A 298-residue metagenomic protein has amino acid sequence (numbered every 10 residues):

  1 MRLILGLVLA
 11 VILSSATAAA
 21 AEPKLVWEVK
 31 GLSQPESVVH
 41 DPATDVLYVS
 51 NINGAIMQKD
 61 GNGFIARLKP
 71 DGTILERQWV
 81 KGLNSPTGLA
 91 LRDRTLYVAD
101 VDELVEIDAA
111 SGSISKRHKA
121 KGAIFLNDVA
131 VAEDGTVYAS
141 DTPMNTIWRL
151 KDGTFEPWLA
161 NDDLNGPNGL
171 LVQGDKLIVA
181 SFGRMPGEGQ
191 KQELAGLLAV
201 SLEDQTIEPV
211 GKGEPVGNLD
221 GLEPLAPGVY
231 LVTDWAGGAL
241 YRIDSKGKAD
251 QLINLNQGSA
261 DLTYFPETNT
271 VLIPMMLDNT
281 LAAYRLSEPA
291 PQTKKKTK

Functional and structural regions predicted by a protein language model:
G6-S15: Bacterial N-terminal signal peptides
P23-V26, E103-M144: Asp-box/WD-like beta-propeller blade repeats and closely related beta-sheet repeat scaffolds
K24-V29, T73-V80, S113-K119, T154-A160 (+2 more regions): A short beta-strand motif characteristic of beta-propeller blades
L32-T44, A55, G61-N62, V80-L96 (+6 more regions): Beta-rich, blade/repeat-based domains predominating in secreted/periplasmic proteins but also intracellular
N53-M57, E103, M144-N145, R184-E188 (+2 more regions): Short glycine/acidic-enriched loop and turn motifs that connect beta-strands
G61-A66, E103-V105, T146-R149, G196-L198 (+2 more regions): A short loop-to-beta-strand structural motif that recurs across blades of beta-propeller domains
L68-T73, D108-S113, L150-T154, S201-Q205 (+2 more regions): Short loop/turn segments that connect beta-strands within beta-propeller blades
S259-T297: Blade-level signature of beta-propeller repeat domains, shared across WD40, Kelch, NHL, RCC1 and BNR/Asp-box propellers
